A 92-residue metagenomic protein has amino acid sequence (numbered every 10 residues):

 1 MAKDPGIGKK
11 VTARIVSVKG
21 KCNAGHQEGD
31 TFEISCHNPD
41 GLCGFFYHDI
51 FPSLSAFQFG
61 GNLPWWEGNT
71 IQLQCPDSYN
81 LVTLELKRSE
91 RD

Functional and structural regions predicted by a protein language model:
A2-A13: Short, basic/aromatic beta-hairpin or loop at an interaction surface
I7, L63-D92: Short, compact, well-ordered microdomains
A13-N23: N-terminal first-folded block
K19-G20, H37-L42: Short, charged beta-turn/beta-strand-edge "cap" motif at the junction between a beta-strand and an adjacent loop
G44-G61: Short, compositionally biased
